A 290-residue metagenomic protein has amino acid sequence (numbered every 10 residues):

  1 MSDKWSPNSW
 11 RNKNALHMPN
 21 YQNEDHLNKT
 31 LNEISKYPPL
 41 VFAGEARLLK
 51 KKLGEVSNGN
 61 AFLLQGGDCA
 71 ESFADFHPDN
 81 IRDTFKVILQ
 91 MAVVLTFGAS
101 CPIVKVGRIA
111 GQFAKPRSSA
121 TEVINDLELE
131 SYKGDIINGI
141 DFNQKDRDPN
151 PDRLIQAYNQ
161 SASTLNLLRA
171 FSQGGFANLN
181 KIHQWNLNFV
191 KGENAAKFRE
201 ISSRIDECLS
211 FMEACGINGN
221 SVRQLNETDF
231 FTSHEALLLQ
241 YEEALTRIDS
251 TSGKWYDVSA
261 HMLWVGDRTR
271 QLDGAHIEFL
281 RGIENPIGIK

Functional and structural regions predicted by a protein language model:
S2-F62: N-terminal basic/disordered segments at the start of proteins
N28-S35, A70-D75, W255-A260: A generic short-segment signal for beta-strand/edge and adjacent turn/coil regions
K36, V56-F85: N-terminal ordered "arm"
P39-E45, G54-E55, G59-A61, C69 (+3 more regions): Dynamic "connector" segments at or just before major functional cores
F76-K86, Q90-K290: Active-site-facing alpha/beta catalytic cores
